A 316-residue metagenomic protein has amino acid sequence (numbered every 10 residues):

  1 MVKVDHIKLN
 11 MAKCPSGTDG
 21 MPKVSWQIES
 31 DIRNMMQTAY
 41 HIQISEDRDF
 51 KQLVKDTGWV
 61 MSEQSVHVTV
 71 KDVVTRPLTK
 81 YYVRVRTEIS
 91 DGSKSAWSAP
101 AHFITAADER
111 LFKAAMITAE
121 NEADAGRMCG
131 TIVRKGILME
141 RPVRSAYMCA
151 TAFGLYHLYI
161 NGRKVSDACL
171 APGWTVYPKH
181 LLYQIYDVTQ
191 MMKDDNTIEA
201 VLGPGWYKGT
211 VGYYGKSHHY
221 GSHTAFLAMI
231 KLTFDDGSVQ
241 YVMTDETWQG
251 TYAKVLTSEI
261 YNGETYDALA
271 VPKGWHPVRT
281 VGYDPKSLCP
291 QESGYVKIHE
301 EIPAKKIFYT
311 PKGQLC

Functional and structural regions predicted by a protein language model:
M1-I32, H102-E109: Pro/Thr/Ser/Gly-rich low-complexity, intrinsically disordered linker/stalk tracts
H6, M11, A39-H41, D72 (+4 more regions): Extracellular/lumenal ectodomain signal focusing on beta-strand-rich modules and carbohydrate-recognition contexts
W26, M61-S62, H67-T69, K80-R84 (+5 more regions): Accessory beta-strand-rich segments of carbohydrate-active enzymes
D31, S166, Y214-K216, M229 (+1 more regions): Beta-sandwich/jelly-roll carbohydrate-recognition scaffolds of carbohydrate-active enzymes
M35-K80, S90-W97, M116: Recognizes extended acidic, P/S/T-rich segments that occur within or adjacent to Ig-like beta-sandwich modules
A107-R141, T151, P285-C316: Solvent-exposed, flexible loop/coil segments flanking beta-strands in beta-rich domains
V239-C316: Activation corresponds to long, low-complexity, non-globular regions
